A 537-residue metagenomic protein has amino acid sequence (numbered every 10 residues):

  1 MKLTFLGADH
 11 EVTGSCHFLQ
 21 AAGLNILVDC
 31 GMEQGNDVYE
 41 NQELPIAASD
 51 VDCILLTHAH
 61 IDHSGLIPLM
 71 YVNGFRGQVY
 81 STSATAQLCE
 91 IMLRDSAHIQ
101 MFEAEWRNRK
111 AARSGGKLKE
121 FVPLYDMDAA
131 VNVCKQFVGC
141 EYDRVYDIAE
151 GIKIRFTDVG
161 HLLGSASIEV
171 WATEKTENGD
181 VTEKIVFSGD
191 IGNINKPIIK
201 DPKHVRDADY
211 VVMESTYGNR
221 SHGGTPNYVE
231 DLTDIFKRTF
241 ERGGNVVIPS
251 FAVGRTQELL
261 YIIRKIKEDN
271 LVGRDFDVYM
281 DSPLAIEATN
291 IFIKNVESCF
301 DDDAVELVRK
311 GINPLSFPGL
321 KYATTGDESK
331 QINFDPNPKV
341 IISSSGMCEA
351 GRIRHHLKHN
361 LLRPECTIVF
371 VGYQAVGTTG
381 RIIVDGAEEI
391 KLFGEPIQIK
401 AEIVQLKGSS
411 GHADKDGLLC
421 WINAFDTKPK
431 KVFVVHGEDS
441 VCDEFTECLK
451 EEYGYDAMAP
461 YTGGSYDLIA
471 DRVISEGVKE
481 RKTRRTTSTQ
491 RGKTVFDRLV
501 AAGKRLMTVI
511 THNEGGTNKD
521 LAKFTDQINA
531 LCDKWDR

Functional and structural regions predicted by a protein language model:
M1-L55, H60, S64, Y71-E258 (+2 more regions): His/Asp/Glu-rich metal-coordinating catalytic cores of metallo-dependent phosphodiesterases/hydrolases acting on
Q100-E105, N295-R309, I474-V500: A polyampholytic, Gly/Pro-enriched intrinsically disordered region
I152-F156, I291-C299, L419-C420, I469-R481: Short, surface-exposed amphipathic charged segments that create phosphate/polyanion-binding patches used for binding
I191, G223-V229, S316-E328, M347-E349 (+2 more regions): A general structural motif
P197-V212, V296-A304, Q374-K400: Short, compositionally biased "basic patch" segments
I235-T379, I390-K391, C448-E451, P460 (+1 more regions): Hard-cation-handling environments
R363, E438-K482: C-terminal, active-site-flanking charged/polar segments
K391-I422: Generic long, charged, amphipathic alpha-helical segments
